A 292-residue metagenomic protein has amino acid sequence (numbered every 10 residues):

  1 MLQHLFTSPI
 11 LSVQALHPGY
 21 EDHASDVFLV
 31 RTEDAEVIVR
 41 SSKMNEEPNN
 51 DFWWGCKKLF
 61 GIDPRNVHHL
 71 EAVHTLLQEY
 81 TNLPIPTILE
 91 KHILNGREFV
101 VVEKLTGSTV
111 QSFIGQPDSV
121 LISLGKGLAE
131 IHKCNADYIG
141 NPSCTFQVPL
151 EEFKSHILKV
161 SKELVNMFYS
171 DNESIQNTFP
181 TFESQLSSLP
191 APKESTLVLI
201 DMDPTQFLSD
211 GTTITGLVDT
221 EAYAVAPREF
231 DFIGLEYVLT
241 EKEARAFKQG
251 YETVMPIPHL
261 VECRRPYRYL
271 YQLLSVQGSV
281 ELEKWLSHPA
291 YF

Functional and structural regions predicted by a protein language model:
L2-Q14, E130-I200, H288-F292: An alpha-helical support segment within catalytic cores of ATP-dependent transferases
I10-E33, S42-K43: ATP-binding glycine-rich phosphate-binding loop
R31-I38, L208-T213: Active-site beta-strand-loop-beta-strand hairpin of nuclease catalytic cores that positions key catalytic residues
I38-N95, F113-L124, K242: A conserved alpha-helical element in kinase catalytic cores
D51, S195-L197, L208-V261: Active-site Asp-x-Gly
G96-S108: Conserved short submotifs of the Hanks-type protein kinase catalytic core that shape the nucleotide-binding pocket
S108-S143: Conserved kinase catalytic-core helix
T253, L274-F292: ATP/Mg2+ or Mg2+-diphosphate-binding catalytic cores that bind nucleotide phosphates or diphosphates via glycine-rich
